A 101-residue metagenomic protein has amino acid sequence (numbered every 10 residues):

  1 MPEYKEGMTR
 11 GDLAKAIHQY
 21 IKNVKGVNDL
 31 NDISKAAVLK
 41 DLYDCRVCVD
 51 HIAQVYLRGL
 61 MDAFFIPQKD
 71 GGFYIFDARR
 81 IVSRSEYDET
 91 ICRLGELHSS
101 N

Functional and structural regions predicted by a protein language model:
M1-D12, Q19-H51, D62-I81, R93-N101: Feature responds to low-complexity, polar/acidic, surface-exposed segments characteristic of secreted/exported proteins
G59: Glycine-centered, phosphate/nucleic-acid-interacting loop/turn motifs that mediate DNA/RNA or nucleotide
R84: Contiguous, function-dense segments enriched for cysteine-driven chemistry and partner/ligand-binding capacity
